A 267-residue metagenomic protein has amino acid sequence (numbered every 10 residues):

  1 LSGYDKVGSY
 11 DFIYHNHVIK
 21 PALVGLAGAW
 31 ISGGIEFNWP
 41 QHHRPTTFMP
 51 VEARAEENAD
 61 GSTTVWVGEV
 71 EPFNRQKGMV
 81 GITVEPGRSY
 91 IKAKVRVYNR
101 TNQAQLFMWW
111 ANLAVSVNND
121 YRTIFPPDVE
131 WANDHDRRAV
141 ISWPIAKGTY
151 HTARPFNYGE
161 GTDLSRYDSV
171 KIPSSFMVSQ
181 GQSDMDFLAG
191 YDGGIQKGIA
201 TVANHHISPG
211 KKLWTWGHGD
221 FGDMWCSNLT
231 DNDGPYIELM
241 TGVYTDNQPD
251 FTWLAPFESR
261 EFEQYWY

Functional and structural regions predicted by a protein language model:
L1, E52-A55, K92-V95, T252-Y267: Short Pro-Gly-centered flexible turn/kink motifs
S2-H17, S89, R100-S259: A contiguous, surface-exposed recognition patch within enzymatic or periplasmic domains that forms
G8-W39: Non-heme Fe(II)-dependent double-stranded beta-helix
I31-Y90, N119, F221-T252: Extended, loop-rich substrate-binding clefts of extracytoplasmic carbohydrate-active enzymes
G68-V70, T83, K94-Y98, E263-Y265: Residue-level recognition of well-ordered beta-strand positions that form the cores of beta-sheet-rich folds across
